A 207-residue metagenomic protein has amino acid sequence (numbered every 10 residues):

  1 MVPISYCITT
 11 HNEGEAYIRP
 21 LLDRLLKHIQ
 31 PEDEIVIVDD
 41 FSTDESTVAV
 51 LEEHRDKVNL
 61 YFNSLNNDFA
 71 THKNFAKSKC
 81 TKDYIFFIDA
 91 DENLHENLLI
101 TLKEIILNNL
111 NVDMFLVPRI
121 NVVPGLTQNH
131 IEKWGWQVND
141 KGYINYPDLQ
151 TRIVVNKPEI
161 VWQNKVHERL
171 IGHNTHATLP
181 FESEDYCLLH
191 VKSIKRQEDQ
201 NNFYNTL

Functional and structural regions predicted by a protein language model:
M1, Q30, E53-D56, N109 (+2 more regions): Short, well-ordered coil/turn elements that cap or connect secondary structure elements
M1-K27: N-proximal low-complexity "stem/linker" segments adjacent to membrane-targeting elements
V2-S5, L25-I37, D56-N59: Short loop->beta transition adjacent to catalytic acidic/histidine clusters or analogous donor-positioning motifs
E15, R24, I35-V50, L65 (+1 more regions): A conserved acidic beta->alpha catalytic loop
D33, V48-T71, F75-K79: Conserved donor nucleotide-binding strand/loop of the catalytic core
T71-K77, N93-L207: Catalytic-site signature of metal-activated, phosphate-bearing donor transferases, centered on the GT-A/GT-A-like
I85: Short aromatic/hydrophobic "clamp" motif used to bind/position activated sugar donors
